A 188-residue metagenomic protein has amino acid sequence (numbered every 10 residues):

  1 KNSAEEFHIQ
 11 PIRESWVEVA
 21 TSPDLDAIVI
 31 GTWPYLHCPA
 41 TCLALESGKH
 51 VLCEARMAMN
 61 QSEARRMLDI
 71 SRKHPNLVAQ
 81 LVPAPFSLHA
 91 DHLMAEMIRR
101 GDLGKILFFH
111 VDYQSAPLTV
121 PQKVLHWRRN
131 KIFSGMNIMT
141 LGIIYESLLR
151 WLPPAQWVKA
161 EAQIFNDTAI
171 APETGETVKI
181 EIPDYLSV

Functional and structural regions predicted by a protein language model:
K1-F7: N-terminal Rossmann-like dinucleotide-binding module
H8-S15: Conserved SAM-binding strand-loop segment of SAM-dependent methyltransferases
P11, A27, F108: Short, Asp-centered acidic motifs that coordinate Mg2+ and/or phosphate in catalytic or ligand-binding sites
W16-A20, A95: Short hydrophobic/charged patches on amphipathic alpha-helices used for structural packing and interfaces
A20-I28: A broad helix-preferring feature
D26-A27, W33-P34, C38-F86, G101: Beta-strand-loop-alpha-helix segment that lines the small-molecule cofactor/substrate pocket of alpha/beta enzymes
L77, P85-K179: Predominantly a Rossmann-like dinucleotide-binding segment in NAD(P)-dependent oxidoreductases
